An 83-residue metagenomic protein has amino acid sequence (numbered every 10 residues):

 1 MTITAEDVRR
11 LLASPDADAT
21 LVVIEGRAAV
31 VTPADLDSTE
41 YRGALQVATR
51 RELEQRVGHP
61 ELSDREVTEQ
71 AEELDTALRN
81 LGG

Functional and structural regions predicted by a protein language model:
M1-I3, L11, P15, P33-G83: N-terminal non-globular leader segments, chiefly Sec-dependent signal peptides
A28-A29: Hydrophobic residues embedded in beta-strands of well-ordered beta-sheets
